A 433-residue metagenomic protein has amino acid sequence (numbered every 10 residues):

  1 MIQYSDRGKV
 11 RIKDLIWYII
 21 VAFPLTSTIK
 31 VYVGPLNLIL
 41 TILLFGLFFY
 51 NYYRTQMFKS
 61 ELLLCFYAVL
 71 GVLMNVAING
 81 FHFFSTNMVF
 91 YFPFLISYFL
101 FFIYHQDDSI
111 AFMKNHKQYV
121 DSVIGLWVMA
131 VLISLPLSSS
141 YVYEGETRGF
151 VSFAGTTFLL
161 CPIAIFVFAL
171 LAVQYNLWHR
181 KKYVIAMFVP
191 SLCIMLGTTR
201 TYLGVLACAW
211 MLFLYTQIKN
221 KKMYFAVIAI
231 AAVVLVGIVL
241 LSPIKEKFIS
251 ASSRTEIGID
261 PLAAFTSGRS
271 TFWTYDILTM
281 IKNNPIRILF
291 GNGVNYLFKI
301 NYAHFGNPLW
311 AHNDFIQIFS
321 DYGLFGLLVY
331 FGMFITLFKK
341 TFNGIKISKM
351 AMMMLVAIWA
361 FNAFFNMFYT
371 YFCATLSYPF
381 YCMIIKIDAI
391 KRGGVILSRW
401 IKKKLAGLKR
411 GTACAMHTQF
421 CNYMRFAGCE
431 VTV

Functional and structural regions predicted by a protein language model:
M1-D6, V21, I39-T55, I165-N176 (+3 more regions): Hydrophobic, aromatic-rich transmembrane alpha-helices and their immediate juxtamembrane boundary segments
M1-Y52, Y67-F81, A130-S139: N-terminal signal-anchor transmembrane segment
K9, Y52-Q56, M223, D321-A360 (+3 more regions): Hydrophobic transmembrane alpha-helices and their immediate junctions
F45, A351-N362, F368-K404, R425 (+1 more regions): Transmembrane alpha-helices of multi-pass inner-membrane enzymes
F45-T55, G71-V131, V167-L170, W210 (+2 more regions): Transmembrane alpha-helical segments and their membrane-water interfaces
K114-V142, A154-T216: Alpha-helical transmembrane segments of multi-pass inner-membrane proteins
E144, P261-Y322: Long extracytoplasmic/lumenal interhelical loops at the membrane interface of multi-pass membrane proteins
Q217-I259, I281-N283: A membrane-periplasm/extracellular boundary helix in multi-pass inner-membrane enzymes that assemble envelope glycans
